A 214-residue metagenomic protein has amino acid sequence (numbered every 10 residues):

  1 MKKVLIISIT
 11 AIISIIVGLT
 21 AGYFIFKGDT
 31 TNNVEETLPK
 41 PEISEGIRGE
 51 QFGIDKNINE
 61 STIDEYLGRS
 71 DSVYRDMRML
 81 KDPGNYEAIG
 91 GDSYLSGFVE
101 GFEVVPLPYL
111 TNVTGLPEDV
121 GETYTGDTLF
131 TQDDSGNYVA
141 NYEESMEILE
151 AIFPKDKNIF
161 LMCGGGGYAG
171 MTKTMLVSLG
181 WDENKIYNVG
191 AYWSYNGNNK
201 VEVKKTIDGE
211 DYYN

Functional and structural regions predicted by a protein language model:
K2-N57, G68-R69, L80-N214: Rhodanese-like catalytic fold shared by cysteine-dependent sulfurtransferases and DSP/PTP-type phosphatases
I63-D64: Compositionally biased, charge-rich low-complexity tracts
Y74-D76: Structural scaffold elements adjacent to functional motifs in cytosolic proteins
